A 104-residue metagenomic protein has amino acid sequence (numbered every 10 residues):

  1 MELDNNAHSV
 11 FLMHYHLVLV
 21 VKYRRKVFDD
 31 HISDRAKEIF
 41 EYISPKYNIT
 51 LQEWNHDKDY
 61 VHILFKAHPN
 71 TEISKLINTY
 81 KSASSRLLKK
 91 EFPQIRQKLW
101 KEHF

Functional and structural regions predicted by a protein language model:
M1-F104: Basic nucleic-acid-binding interfaces
